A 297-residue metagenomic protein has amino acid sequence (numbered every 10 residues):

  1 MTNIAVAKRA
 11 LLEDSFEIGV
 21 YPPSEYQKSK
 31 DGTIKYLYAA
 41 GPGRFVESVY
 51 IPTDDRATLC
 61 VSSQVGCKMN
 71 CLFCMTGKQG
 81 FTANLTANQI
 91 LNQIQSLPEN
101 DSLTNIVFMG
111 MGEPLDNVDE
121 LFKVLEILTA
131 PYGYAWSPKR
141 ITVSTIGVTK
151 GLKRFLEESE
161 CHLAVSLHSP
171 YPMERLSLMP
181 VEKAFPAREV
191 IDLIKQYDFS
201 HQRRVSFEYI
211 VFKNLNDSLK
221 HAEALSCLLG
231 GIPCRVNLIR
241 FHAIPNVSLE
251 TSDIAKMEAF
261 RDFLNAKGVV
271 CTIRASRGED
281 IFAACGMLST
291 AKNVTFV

Functional and structural regions predicted by a protein language model:
M1-A57: Flexible, acidic/Gly-rich N-terminal and inter-domain linker regions that tether and position cofactor-handling modules
M1-A7, L11-D14, G278-V297: Radical SAM enzyme core and accessory elements
P23-T33, R261-T290: A C-terminal junction/extension of Radical SAM enzymes
S29, S62-S63, S144, S166: Short linear Ser/Thr-Pro motifs
D31-L37, L152-K153, N216, S248 (+1 more regions): Short, solvent-exposed polar/charged micro-motifs at secondary-structure junctions
P52-N88: Canonical Radical SAM [4Fe-4S] cluster-binding loop centered on the CxxxCxxC motif and its immediate flanking residues
K78-N105: Conserved alpha-helical substructure of the radical SAM core
P98-N105, G110-R274: Conserved AdoMet/S-adenosylmethionine-binding subsite of the radical SAM
